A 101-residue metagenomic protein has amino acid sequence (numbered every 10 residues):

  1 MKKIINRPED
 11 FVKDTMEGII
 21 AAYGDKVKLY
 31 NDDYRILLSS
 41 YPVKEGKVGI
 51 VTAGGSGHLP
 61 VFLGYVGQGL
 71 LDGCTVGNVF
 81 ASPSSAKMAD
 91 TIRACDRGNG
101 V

Functional and structural regions predicted by a protein language model:
M1-G49: N-terminal amphipathic/basic leader segments beginning at the initiator methionine
N6-D14, E45, G57, V61 (+2 more regions): Conserved active-site and cofactor/substrate-binding residues in soluble primary-metabolism enzymes
Y23, D32, A53-S56, G73-C74: Fold-independent oxyanion-binding glycine-rich loops and adjacent beta-strand/coil segments at enzyme active sites
V27, N99-G100: Secondary-structure boundary/capping signal
I36-Q68: Glycine-rich, flexible N-terminal cofactor/catalytic loop recognition
G49, G100-V101: Structural motif
H58, Y65-N99: Glycine-rich oxoanion-binding loops at beta->alpha junctions
